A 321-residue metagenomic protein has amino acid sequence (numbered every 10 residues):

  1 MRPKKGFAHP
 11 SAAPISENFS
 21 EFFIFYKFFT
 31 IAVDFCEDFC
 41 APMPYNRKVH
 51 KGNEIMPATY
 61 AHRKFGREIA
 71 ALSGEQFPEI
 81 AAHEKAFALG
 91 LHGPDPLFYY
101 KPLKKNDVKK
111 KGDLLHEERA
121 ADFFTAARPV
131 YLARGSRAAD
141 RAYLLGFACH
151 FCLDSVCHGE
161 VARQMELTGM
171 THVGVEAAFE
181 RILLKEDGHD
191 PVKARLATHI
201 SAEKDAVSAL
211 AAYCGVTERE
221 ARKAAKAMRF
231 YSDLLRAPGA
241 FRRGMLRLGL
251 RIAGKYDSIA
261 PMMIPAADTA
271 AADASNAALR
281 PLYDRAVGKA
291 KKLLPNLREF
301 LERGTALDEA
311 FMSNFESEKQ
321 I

Functional and structural regions predicted by a protein language model:
P3, F7-C36: Cationic, amphipathic, low-complexity segments that mediate targeting or membrane/lipid association
D34-L144, C152-I321: N-terminal leader/auxiliary helical segments
C149: Aromatic-lined, polymer-binding surfaces characteristic of secreted/periplasmic polysaccharide-degrading enzymes
